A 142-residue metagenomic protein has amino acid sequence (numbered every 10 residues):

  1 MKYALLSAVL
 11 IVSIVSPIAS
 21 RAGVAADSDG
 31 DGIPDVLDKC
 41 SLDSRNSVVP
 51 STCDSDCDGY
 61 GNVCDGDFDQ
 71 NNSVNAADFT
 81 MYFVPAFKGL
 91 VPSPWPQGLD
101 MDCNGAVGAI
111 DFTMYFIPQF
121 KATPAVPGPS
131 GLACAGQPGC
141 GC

Functional and structural regions predicted by a protein language model:
K2-A8, S13, P17-A22, L99 (+2 more regions): Long amphipathic alpha-helical protein-interaction segments
A22-D78, V84, K88-G98, D102-G105: Extracellular calcium-associated, cysteine-rich motifs in secreted modular proteins
Y82-F83, Y115: Short, solvent-exposed interaction modules
